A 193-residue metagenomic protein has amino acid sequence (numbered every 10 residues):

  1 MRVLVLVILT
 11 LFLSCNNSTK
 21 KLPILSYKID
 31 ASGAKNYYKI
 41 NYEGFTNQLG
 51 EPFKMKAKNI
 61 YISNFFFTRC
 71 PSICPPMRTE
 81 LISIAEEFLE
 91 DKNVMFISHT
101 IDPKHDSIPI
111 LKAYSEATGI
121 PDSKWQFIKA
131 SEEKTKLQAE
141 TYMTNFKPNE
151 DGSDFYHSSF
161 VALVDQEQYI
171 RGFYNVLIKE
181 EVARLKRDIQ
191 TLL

Functional and structural regions predicted by a protein language model:
M1-V7: Sec-dependent signal peptide recognition, specifically the positively charged N-region followed immediately by
L11-S14: C-terminal motif of bacterial Sec signal peptides marking the signal peptidase cleavage site
K20-A57, P76-T79: N-terminal "domain-start" segment that seeds a small globular fold
I40-N41, I60-Y61, S158-F160: Short loop/turn microsegments at loop-to-beta-strand junctions
F53-L81, I97: Short active-site neighborhood of thiol/selenol oxidoreductases, capturing the structured segment around
R78-Q138: Structural microenvironment flanking redox-active thiols in thiol-disulfide oxidoreductases
N149-L193: Thiol-/selenol-based redox modules, centered on thioredoxin-like and closely related oxidoreductase domains
